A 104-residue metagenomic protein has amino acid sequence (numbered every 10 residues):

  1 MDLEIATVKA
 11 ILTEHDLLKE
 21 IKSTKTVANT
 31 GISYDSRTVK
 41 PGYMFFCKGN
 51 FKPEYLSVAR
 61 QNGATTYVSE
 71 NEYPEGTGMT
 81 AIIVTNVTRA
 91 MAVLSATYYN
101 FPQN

Functional and structural regions predicted by a protein language model:
M1-V93: N-terminal leader/targeting and accessory segments in enzymes
S95-N104: Walker A (P-loop) phosphate-binding motif
